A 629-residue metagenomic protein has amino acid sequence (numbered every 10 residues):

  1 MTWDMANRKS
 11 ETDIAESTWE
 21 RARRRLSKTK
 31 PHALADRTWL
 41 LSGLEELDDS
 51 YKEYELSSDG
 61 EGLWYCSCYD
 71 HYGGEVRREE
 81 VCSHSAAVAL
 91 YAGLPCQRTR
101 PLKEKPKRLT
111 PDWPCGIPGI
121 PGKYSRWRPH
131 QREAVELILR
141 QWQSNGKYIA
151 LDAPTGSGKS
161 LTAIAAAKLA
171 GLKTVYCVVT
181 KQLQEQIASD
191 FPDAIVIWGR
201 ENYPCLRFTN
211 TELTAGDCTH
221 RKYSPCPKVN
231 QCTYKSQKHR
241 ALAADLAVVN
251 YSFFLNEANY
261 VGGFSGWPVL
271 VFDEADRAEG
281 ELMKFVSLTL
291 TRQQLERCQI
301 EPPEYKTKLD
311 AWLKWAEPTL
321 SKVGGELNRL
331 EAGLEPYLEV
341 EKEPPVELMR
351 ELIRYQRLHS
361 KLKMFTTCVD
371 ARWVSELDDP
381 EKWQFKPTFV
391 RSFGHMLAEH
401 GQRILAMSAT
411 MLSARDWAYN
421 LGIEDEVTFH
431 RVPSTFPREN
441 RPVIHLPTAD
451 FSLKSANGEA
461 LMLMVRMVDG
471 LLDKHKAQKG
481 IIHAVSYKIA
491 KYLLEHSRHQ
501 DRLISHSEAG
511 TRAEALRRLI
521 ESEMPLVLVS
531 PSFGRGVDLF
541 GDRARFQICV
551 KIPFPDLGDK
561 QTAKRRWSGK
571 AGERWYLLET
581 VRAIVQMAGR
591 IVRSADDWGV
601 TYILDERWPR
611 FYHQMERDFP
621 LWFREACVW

Functional and structural regions predicted by a protein language model:
M1-Q143, K147: Long, low-complexity, compositionally biased intrinsically disordered regions
D112-P121, G171-A247, F253-L255, T307-E343 (+1 more regions): A substrate-engagement module of RecA-like helicase motors
S144-A166: Walker A/P-loop
P227-L242, Y260-V261, V340-P447, G510-R512 (+2 more regions): A contiguous, basic/glycine-rich beta-loop/short-helix subdomain that forms a polymer-engagement track
A247, S252-F253, F264-I300, D378-P380: SF2 helicase catalytic motif II
H395-H400, H445-V485: Conserved interdomain hinge at the start of the Helicase C-terminal
P447-E459, S507-P609: Conserved RecA-like P-loop NTPase helicase motor core
I481-G510: Conserved helicase motor "Helicase C" RecA-like lobe of SF1/SF2 P-loop NTPases
